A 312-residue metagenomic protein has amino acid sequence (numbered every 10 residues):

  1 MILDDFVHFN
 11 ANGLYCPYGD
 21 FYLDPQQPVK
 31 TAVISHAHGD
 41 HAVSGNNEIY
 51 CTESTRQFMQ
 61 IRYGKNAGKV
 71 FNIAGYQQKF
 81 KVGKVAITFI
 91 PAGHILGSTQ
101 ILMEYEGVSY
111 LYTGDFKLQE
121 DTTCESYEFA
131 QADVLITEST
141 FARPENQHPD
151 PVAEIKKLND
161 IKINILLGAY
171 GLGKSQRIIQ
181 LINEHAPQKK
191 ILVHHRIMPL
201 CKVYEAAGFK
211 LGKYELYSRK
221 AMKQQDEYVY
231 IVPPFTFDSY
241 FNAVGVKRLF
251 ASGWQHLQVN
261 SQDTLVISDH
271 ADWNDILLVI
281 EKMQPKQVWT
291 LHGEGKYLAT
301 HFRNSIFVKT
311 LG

Functional and structural regions predicted by a protein language model:
I2-Q27, T31, A37-L166, G173 (+1 more regions): His/Asp/Glu-rich metal-coordinating catalytic cores of metallo-dependent phosphodiesterases/hydrolases acting on
F9, P25, I34-D40, S54-F58 (+4 more regions): Short, polar loop motifs at secondary-structure junctions
D24, T88, L102, L192 (+3 more regions): Residues in well-ordered beta-strands of folded domains
A42, S98, E120-T122, S175-I179 (+4 more regions): Short, well-ordered alpha-helical microsegments
C51, I136-T137, L167, V193 (+2 more regions): Conserved beta-strand positions
F58, R177, L181, L278: Alpha-helical scaffold segments in soluble metabolic enzymes
S126-F129, R143-Q224, Q287-G312: Binuclear metal-ion centers of metallo-dependent hydrolases, dominated by the metallo-beta-lactamase
G208, K213-G312: C-terminal regulatory/interaction regions
